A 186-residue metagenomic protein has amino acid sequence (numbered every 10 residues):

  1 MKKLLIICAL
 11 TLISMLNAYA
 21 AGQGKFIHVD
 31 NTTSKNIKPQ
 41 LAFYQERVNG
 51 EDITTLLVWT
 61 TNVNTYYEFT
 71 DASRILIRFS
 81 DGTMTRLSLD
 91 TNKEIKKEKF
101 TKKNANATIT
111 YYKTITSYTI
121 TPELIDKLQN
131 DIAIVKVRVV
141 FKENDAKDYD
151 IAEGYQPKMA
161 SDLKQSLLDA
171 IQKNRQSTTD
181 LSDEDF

Functional and structural regions predicted by a protein language model:
M1-L4: Positively charged n-region of N-terminal signal peptides that target proteins for export
I6, A21, D183-F186: Short, solvent-exposed mixed-charge patches
I7-M15: Bacterial N-terminal signal peptides
N17-A20, T121: Extended, charge-rich low-complexity interaction segments
A21-I75: An ectodomain-focused feature that recognizes extracytoplasmic/extracellular
S34, V48, F79-D81, N104 (+1 more regions): Acidic surface patches and DE-rich sequence motifs
A72-D90: Solvent-exposed beta-hairpin/edge-strand motifs
T83-L87, K93-F186: Internal interaction segment
